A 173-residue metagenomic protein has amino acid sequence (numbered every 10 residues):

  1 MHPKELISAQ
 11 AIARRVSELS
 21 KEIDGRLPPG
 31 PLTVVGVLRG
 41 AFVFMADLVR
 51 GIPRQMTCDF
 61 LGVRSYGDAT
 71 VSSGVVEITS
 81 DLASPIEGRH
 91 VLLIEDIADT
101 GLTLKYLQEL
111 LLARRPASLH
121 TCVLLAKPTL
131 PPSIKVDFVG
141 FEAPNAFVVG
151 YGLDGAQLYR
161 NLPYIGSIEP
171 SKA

Functional and structural regions predicted by a protein language model:
M1-A173: PRPP-associated nucleotide enzymes
